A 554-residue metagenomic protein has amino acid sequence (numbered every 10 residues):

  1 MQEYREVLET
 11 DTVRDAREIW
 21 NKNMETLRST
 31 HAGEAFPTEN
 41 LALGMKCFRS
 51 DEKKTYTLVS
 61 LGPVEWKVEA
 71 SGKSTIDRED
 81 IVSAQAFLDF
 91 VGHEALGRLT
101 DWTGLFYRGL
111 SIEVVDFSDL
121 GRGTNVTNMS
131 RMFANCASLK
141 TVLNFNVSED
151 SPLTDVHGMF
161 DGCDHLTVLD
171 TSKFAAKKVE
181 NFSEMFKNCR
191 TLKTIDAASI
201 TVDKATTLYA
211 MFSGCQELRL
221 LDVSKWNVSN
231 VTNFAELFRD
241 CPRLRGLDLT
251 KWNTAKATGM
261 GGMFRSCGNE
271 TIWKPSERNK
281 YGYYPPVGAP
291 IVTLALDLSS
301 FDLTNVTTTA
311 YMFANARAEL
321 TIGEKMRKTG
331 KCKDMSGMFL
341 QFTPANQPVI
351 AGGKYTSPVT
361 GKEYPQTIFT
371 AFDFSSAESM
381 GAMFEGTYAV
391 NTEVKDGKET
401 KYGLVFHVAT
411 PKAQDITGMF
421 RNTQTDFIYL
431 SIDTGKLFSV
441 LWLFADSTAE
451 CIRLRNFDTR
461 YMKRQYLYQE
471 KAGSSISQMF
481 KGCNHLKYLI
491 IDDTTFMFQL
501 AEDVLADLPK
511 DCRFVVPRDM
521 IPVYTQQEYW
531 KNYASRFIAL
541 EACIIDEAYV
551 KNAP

Functional and structural regions predicted by a protein language model:
M1-L8, V115-F117, P554: N-terminal intrinsically disordered, low-complexity tails enriched in polar/charged
Q2-E6, D15-K46, S50, I490-E502: Extracellular/surface-exposed low-complexity repeats and stalk/linker segments enriched in Gly/Pro and small polar
V7-T10, F145: HAMP-domain connector/hinge
T10, R14, H93: Charge-dense, low-complexity intrinsically disordered segments
D11-T12, L43-G44, E79, D546: Glycine-centered loop/turn motifs
T26-A32, M45-G72, Y524: Short, surface-exposed terminal/edge motifs of secreted or surface/virion proteins that either
G72-V523, Q527-Y533, C543-A553: Negatively charged
F537-A539: Charged, structured surface patches that assemble and position nucleic-acid processing machinery
